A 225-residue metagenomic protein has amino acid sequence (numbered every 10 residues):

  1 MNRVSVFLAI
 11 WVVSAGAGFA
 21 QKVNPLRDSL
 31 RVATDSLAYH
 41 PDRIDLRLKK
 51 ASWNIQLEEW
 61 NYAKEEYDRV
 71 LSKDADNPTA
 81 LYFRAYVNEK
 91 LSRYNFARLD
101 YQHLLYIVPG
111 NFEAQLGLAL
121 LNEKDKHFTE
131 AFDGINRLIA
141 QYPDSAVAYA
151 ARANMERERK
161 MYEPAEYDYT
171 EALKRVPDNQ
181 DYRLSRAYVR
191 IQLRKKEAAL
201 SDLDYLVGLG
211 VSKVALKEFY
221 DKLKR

Functional and structural regions predicted by a protein language model:
V23-D28, Y188, Q192-R225: Terminal, low-structured helical/coil segments at or just beyond the last alpha-helical repeat
Y39-H40, K73, I107-V108, Q141-Y142 (+2 more regions): Structural marker of alpha-solenoid helical repeat scaffolds
I44-D45, P78-T79, F112-E113, A146-V147 (+2 more regions): Helix-start (N-cap) detector for alpha-helical repeat units in TPR-like alpha-solenoids, especially tetratricopeptide
I55, Y82-E89, E123, A150-R157 (+1 more regions): Position-specific recognition of the canonical hydrophobic site in helix A of tetratricopeptide repeat
